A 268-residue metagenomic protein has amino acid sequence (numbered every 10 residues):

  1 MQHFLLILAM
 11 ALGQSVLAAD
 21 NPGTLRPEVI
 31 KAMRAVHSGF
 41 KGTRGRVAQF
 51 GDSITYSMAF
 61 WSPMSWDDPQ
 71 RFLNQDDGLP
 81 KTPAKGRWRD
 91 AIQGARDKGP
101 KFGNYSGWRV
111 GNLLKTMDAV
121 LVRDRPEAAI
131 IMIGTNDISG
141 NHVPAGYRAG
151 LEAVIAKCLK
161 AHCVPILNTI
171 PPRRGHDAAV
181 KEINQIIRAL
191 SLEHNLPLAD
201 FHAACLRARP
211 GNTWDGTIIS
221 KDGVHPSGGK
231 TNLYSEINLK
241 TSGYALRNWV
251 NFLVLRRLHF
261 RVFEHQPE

Functional and structural regions predicted by a protein language model:
M1-G86, S235-E268: N-terminal secretory targeting modules
P22-G23, G39-G146: Conserved SGNH/GDSL esterase-like catalytic core that processes O-acyl groups on lipids and polysaccharides
L25, V29-A32, T43, L113 (+5 more regions): Stable alpha-helical elements in mature extracytoplasmic
T43-R46, D124-I130, L159-I166, H194-P197: Loop/turn elements at helix/coil->beta-strand transitions in domains of secreted/extracellular proteins
G45, N136-P144, V154, R173-D177 (+1 more regions): Second-shell loop/turn segments in exported
T55, A59, G134, E152 (+4 more regions): Sec-exported extracytoplasmic/periplasmic mature domains
N136, I155-Q185: Active-site segments of SGNH/GDSL-like serine hydrolases that catalyze O-acetyl group transfer/hydrolysis on lipids
R174-E268: Catalytic His-Asp segment of secreted/periplasmic serine-dependent ester chemistry enzymes
